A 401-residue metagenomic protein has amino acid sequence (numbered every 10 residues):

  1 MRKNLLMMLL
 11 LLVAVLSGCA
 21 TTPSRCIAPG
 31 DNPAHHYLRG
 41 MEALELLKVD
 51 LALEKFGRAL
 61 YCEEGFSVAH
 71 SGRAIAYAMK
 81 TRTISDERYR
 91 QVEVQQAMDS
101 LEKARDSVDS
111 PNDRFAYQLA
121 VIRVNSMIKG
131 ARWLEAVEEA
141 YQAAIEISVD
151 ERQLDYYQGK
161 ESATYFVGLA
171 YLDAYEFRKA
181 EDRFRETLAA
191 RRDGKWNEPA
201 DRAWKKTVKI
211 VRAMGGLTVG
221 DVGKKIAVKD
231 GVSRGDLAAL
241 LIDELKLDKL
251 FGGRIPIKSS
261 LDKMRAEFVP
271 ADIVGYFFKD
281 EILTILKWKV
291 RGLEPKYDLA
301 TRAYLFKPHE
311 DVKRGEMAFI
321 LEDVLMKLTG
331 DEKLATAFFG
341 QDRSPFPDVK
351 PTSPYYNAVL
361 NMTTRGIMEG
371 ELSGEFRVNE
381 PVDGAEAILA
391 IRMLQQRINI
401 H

Functional and structural regions predicted by a protein language model:
T22-R25, R82, R88-Y89, E146-D155 (+9 more regions): Feature responds to low-complexity, polar/acidic, surface-exposed segments characteristic of secreted/exported proteins
I27, A34, V68, I75 (+4 more regions): Start-of-helix register in tetratricopeptide repeats
P29-G65, R82-D86, M127-A131: Alpha-helical segment of the N-proximal tetratricopeptide repeat
N32, F66, D109-N112, E151-Q153 (+2 more regions): Residue-level recognition of tetratricopeptide repeat
L38, G72, Y117-A120, G159 (+2 more regions): Canonical tetratricopeptide repeat
M41, I75, R82, V121-N125 (+2 more regions): Residue-level recognition of tetratricopeptide repeat
A52, R90, A97, A136-V137 (+1 more regions): Single-residue signature of alpha-solenoid repeat helices
R58-Y61, D99-D106, E146, A189: Conserved structural position within tetratricopeptide repeats
